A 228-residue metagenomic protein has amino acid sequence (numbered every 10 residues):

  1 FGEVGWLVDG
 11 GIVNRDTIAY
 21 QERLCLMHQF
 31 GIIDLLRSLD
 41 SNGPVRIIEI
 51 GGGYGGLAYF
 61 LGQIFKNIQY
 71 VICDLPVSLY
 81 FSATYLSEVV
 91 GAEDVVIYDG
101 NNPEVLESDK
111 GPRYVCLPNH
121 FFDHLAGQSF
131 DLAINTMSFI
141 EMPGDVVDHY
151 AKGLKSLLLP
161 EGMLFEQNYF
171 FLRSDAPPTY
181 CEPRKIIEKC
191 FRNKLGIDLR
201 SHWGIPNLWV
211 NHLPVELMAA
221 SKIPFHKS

Functional and structural regions predicted by a protein language model:
F1-D40: Conserved Class I S-adenosyl-L-methionine-dependent methyltransferase catalytic core
S41-G53: Conserved class I S-adenosyl-L-methionine
Y54-F65: Conserved SAM-binding loop of SAM-dependent methyltransferases across substrates and taxa, primarily the Class I
F122-A133: A short acidic, Gly/Pro-enriched loop at the edge of an enzyme's catalytic core that lines a small-molecule cofactor
D131-D145: A short SAM/SAH-binding and catalytic strip from SAM-dependent methyltransferases
D148-P160: A short glycine-rich, Lys/Arg-flanked "PGG" loop and its adjoining helix->strand segment in the class I
P160-F171: Conserved beta-strand signature within the Rossmann-like core of class I S-adenosyl-L-methionine
P183-S228: Core SAM-dependent methyltransferase catalytic element
